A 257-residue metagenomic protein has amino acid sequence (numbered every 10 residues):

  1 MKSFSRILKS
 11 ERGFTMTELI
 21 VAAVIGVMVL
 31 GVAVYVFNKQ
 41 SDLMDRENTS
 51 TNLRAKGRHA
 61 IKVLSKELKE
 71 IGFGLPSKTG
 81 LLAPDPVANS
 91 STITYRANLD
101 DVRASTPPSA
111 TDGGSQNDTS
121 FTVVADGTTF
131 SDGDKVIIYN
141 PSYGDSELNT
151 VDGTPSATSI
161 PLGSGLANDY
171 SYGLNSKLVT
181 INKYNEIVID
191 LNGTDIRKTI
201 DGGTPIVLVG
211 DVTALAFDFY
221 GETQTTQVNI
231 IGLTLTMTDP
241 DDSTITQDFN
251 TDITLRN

Functional and structural regions predicted by a protein language model:
K2, T94, T194-D195: Right-handed beta-helix
K2-S3, I7, E11-I71, T254: Aliphatic-rich helix starts adjacent to a transmembrane/signal segment
L19, N89, D145, K183 (+1 more regions): Exposed loop/turn and edge beta-strand positions of beta-sandwich/beta-sheet ligand-binding modules
D42, T49-N52, K78, D85-P86 (+4 more regions): Short linear sequence signals and composition-biased patches located at protein termini or domain-edge surfaces
G72-L81: Active-site phosphate-binding and catalytic loops of NTP-dependent enzymes
G80-Y172: Autoprocessing Asn-cyclization modules and mimics
N140-N149, T180-N185, V207-V209: Short coil-to-beta-strand transition motifs
S171-K183: Catalytic P-loop NTP-binding/switch module of NTPases
